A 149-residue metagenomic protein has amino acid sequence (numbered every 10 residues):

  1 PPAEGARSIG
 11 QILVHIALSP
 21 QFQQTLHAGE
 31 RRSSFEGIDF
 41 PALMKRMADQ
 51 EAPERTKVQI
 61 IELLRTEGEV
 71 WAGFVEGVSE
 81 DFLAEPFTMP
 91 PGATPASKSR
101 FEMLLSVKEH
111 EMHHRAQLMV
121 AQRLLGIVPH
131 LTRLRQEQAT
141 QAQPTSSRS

Functional and structural regions predicted by a protein language model:
P1-R46, P86-S149: Short, contiguous alpha-helical
K45-M89, K98-H113: Acidic/histidine-rich alpha-helical segments that form the ligand environment of transition-metal centers
